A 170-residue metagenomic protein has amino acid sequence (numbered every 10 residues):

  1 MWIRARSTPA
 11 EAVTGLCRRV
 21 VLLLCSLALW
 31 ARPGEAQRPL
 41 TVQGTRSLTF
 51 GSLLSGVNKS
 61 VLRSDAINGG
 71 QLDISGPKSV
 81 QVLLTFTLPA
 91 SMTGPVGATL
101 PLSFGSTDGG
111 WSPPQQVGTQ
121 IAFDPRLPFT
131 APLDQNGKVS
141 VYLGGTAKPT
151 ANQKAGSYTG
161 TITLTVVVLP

Functional and structural regions predicted by a protein language model:
I3-V21: Bacterial N-terminal signal peptides that target proteins for export
R19-W30: Bacterial N-terminal signal peptides
W30-A31, F123: Hydrophobic membrane-targeting signal helices
G34-T99, P128-P170: N-terminal small/polar-rich segments of proteins
P101, S106-T107, A122-D124, T159-G160: Structured interface patches
D108-F129: Mid-chain, well-packed structural core segment of small domains
